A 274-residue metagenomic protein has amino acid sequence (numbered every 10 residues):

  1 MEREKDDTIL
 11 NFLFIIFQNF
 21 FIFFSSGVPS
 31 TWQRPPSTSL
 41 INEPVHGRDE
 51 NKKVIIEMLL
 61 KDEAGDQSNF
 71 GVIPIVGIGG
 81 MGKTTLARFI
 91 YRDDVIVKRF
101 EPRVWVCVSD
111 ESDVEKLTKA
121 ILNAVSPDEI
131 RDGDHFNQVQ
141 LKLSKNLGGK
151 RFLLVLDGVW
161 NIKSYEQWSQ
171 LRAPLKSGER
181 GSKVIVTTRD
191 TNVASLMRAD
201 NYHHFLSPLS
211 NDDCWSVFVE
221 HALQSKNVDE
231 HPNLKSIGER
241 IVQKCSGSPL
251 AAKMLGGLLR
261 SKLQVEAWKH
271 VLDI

Functional and structural regions predicted by a protein language model:
E2-M81, T85-D94, K98-E101, C107-S109 (+3 more regions): N-terminal flanking helix/linker immediately upstream of nucleotide/cofactor-binding cores
E43, R48, M58, V76-I78 (+7 more regions): Structured beta-strand/turn binding interfaces of compact recognition modules in eukaryotic regulators
N51, D113-L117, V139, I237 (+1 more regions): Helical mechanochemical/support elements of P-loop NTPase systems and associated helical scaffolds
V54, G65, G79-T84, V95-I96 (+7 more regions): Eukaryotic short linear interaction motifs
K83, L156, G247: Single, functionally critical "micro-switch" positions that shape active/binding sites and transmembrane helices
V104, V155, F205: Conserved Rossmann-like nucleotide-binding pocket used by diverse enzymes that bind dinucleotide cofactors
I121-D134, R180-S182, V186-I274: Non-catalytic, charged helical/coil tracts that couple and regulate nucleotide-powered enzyme cores
G149-L154, E179-I185: Loop/turn-to-beta-strand initiation segments
